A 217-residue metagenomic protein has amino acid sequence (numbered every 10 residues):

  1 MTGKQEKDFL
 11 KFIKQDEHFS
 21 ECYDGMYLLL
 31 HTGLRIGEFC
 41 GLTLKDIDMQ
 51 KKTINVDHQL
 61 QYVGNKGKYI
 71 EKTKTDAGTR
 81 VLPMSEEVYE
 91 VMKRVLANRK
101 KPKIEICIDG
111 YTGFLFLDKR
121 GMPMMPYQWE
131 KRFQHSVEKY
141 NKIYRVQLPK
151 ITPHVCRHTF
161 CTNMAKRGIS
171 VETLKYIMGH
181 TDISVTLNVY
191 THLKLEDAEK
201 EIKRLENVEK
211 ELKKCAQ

Functional and structural regions predicted by a protein language model:
M1-L42, Q50, A77-T79, E87 (+1 more regions): Basic, Lys/Arg- and aromatic-enriched nucleic-acid-binding interface segment
D8-C22, L82, K100-C107, Y111-F114 (+3 more regions): Short, basic (Lys/Arg/His-rich) helix/loop patches that form interaction surfaces in the mid-to-C-terminal regions
L34-E38, T79-V81, V95, R157 (+1 more regions): Short, cationic motifs built from Arg/Lys/His that form the positively charged side of catalytic pockets
E38-G41, M124-W129, E209, K213-Q217: Gram-positive cell-envelope targeting signals
M49-K52, H58, N65, L96-I106 (+2 more regions): Proline-centered turn/helix-capping motifs that create local helix->coil transitions or kinks
K51, G64, K68-T79, E86-V88 (+2 more regions): C-terminal secondary-structure termini that scaffold catalytic or DNA-interacting sites
L60-Y62, M178-R204: Catalytic-site neighborhood detector that most strongly recognizes the C-terminal catalytic loop/helix of tyrosine
